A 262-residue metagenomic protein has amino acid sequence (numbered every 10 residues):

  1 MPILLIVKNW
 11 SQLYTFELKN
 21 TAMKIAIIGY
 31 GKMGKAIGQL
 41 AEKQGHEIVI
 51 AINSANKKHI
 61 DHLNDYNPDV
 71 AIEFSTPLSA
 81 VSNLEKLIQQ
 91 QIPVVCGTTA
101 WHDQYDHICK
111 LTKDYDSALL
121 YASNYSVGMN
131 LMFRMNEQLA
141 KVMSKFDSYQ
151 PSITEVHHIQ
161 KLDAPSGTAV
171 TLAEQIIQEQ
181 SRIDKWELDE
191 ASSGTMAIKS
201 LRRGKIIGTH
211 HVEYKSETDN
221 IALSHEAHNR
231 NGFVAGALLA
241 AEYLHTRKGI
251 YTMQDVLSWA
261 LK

Functional and structural regions predicted by a protein language model:
K24-I28, K32-D65, K145-K262: C-terminal substrate-binding/catalytic lobe of Rossmann-fold NAD(P)-dependent oxidoreductases
D65-V81, V95: Rossmann-like NAD(P)-binding element
K86-Y105: ADP-ribose/adenylate-binding Rossmann-like module
T99-L119: Rossmann-fold NAD(P)-binding glycine/threonine-rich loop
N130-F146, A164: Rossmann-like NAD(P)H-binding beta-loop-alpha module
